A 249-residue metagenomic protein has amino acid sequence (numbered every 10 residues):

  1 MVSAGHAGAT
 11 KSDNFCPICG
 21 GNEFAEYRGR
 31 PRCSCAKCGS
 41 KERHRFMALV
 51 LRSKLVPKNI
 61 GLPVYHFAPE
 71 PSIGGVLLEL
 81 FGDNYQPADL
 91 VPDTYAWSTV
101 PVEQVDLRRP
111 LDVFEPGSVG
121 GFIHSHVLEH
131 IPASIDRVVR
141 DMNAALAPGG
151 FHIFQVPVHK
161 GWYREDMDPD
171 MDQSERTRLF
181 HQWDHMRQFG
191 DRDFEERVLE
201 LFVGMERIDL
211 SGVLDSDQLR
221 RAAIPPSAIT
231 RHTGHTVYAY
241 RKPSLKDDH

Functional and structural regions predicted by a protein language model:
M1-G117, D215, T230-T236, P243-H249: Conserved N-terminal segment of class I S-adenosyl-L-methionine
T94, L111, I131-P132, W162: Activation segment
I123: A conserved beta-strand element that flanks and buttresses the S-adenosyl-L-methionine
H126-H130: Short catalytic micro-motifs in class I SAM-dependent methyltransferases
A133-H249: S-adenosyl-L-methionine-dependent methyltransferase catalytic module, highlighting the catalytic core
